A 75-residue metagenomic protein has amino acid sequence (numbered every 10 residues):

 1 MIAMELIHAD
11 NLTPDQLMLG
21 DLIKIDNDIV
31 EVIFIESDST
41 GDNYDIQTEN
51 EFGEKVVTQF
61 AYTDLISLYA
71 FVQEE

Functional and structural regions predicted by a protein language model:
M1-L19: Mixed-charge, Lys/Arg-rich low-complexity intrinsically disordered regions
D15-Q16, E49-E54, S67: Polar/charged alpha-helical tracts
Q16, L22-I23, S37: Residue-level "contact hotspot" at macromolecular interaction interfaces
L19-G20, I29: Short, surface-exposed beta-edge/turn micro-motifs
I29-Q59: Basic/aromatic-rich interaction segments and small domains that mediate binding to polyanionic partners
K55-E75: Intrinsically disordered, low-complexity, charged/polar segments
